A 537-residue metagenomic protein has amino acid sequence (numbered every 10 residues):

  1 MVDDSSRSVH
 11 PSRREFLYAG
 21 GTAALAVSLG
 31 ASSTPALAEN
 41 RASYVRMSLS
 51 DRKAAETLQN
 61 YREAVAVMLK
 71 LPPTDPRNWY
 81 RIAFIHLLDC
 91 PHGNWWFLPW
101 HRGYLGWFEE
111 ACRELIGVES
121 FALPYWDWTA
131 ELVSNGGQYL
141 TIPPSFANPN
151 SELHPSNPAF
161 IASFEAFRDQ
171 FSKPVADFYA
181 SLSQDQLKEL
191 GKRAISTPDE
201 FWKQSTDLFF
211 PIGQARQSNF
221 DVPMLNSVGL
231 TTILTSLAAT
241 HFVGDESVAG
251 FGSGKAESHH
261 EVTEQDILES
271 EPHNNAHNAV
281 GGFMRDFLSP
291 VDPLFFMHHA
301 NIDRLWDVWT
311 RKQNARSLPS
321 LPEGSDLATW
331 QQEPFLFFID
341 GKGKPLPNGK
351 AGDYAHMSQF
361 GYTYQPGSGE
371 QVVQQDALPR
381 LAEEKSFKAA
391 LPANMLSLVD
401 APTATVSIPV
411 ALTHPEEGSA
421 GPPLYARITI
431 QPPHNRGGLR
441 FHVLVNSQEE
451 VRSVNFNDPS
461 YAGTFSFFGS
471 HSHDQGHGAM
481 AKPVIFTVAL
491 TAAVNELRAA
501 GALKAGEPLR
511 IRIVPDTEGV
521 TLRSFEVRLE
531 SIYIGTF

Functional and structural regions predicted by a protein language model:
M1-P11: N-terminal secretory signal peptides
V2, F16-L29, S33-N94, P99-F537: Intrinsically disordered, flexible peripheral segments
